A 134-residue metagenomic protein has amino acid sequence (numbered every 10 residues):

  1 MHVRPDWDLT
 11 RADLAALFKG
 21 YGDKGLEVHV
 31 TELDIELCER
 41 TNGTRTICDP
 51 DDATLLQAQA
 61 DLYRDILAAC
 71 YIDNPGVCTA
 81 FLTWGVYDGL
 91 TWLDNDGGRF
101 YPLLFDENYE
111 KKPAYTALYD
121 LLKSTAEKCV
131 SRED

Functional and structural regions predicted by a protein language model:
M1-D8: Surface-exposed cleft-lining segments at the edges of enzyme active sites
L9-H29, L33-D134: Aromatic-rich peripheral "rim/lid" segments of glycoside hydrolase catalytic domains that contact and position glycan
